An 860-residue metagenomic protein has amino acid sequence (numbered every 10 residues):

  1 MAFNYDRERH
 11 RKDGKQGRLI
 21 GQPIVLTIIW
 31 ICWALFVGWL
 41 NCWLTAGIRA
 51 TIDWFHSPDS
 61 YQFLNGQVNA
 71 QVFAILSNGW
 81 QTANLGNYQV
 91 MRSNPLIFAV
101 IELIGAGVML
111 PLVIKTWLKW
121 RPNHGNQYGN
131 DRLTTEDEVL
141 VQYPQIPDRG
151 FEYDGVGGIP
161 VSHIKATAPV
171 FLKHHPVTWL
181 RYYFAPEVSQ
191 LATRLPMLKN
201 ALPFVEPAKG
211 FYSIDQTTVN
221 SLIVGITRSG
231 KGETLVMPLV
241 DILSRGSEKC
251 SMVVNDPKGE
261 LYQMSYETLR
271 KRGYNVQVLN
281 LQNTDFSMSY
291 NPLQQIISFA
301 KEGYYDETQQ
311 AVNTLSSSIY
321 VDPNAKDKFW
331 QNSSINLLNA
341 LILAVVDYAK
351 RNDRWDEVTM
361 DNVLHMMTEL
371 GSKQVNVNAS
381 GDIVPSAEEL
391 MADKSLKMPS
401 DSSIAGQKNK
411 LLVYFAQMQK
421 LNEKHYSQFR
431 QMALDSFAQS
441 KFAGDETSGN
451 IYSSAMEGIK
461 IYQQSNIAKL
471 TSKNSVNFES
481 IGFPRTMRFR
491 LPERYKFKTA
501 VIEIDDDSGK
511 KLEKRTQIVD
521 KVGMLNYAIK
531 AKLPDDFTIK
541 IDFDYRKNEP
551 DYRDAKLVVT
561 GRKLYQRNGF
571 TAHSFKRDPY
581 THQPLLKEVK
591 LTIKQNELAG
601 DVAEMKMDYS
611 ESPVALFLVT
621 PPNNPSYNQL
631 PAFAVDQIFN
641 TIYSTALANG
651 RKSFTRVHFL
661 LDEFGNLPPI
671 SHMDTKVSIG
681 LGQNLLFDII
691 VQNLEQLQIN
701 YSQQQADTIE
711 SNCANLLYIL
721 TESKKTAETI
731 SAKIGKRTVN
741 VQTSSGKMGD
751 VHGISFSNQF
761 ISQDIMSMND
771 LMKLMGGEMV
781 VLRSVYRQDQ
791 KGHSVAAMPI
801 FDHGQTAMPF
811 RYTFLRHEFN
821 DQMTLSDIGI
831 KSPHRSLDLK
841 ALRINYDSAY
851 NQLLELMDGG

Functional and structural regions predicted by a protein language model:
M1-S229, E233-D241, G246-E248, D285 (+2 more regions): Basic- and hydrophobic-enriched, low-structure N-terminal and domain-boundary segments that flank ATP-binding catalytic
A192-A344: Switch/coupling segment of Walker-type NTPase motor domains
K249-S251, P613-A615, T655-H658, Q683-D688: Loop/turn-to-beta-strand initiation segments
L281-K469, S480-T486, R490-V501, D506-E513 (+2 more regions): Helical/strand "switch-coupling" subdomains that flank nucleotide/phosphate-binding cores, especially in P-loop NTPases
N450, S454, T486, R490-L491 (+5 more regions): Conserved P-loop NTPase motor module
N450-P484, F489-R494, T592-V657: Conserved helicase/translocase P-loop NTPase motor core
P579, Q583, V677-I679, Q683-V780: Conserved ATP-driven motor cores of ASCE-family P-loop NTPases powering translocation/secretion/packaging/pilus
S653-P669: Conserved P-loop NTPase "ATPase switch" module shared by AAA+ and STAND
